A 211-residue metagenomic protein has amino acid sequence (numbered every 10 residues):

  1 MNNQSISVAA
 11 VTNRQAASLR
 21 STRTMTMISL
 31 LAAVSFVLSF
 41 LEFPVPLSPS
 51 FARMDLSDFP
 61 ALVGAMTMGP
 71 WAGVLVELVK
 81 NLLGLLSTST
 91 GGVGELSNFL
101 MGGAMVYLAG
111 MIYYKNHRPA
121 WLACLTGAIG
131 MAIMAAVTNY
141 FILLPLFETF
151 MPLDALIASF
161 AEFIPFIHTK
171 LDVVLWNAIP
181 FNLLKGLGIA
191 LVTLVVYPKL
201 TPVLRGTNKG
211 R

Functional and structural regions predicted by a protein language model:
M1-R211: Loop-helix junctions at membrane interfaces
